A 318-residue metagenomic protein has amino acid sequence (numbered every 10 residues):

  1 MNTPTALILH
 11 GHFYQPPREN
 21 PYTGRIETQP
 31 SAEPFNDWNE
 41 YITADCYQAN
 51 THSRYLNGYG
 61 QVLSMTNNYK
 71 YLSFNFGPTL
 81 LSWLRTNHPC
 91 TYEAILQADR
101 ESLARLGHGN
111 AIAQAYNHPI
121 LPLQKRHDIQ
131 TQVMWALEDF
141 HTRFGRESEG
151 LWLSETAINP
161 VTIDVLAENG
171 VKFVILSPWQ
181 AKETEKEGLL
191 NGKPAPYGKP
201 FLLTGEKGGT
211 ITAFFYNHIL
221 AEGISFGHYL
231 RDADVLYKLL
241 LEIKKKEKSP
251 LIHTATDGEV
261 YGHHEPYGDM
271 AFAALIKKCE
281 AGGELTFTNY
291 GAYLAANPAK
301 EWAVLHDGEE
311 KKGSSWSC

Functional and structural regions predicted by a protein language model:
N2-G58, T79, N191-I211, F215-A221 (+1 more regions): Active-site and substrate-binding clefts of carbohydrate-active enzymes
N2-T5, N67-K70, L106-H108, G145-S148 (+5 more regions): Short, well-ordered loop/turn elements at secondary-structure boundaries
P4-G11, P16-R126, T131, E149-L153 (+1 more regions): Short, well-structured secondary-structure segments
R18-Y22, L84-N87, L123-K125, S154-A167 (+4 more regions): A short acidic (Asp/Glu
F74, W152-T156, L176-S177, F214-Y216 (+2 more regions): Short His-Asn-centered micro-motif
E93-N110, M134, R146, A167-G209 (+2 more regions): Acidic, His- and aromatic-enriched active-site or binding-groove loops in soluble protein domains that engage sugars
Q97, T131-T142, V161-E168, M270-K277: Alpha-helical scaffolding segments of alpha/beta enzyme cores, especially the outer helices of TIM-barrel or partial
D128-L153, G205, L240-T254: CE4/NodB-like, metal-dependent polysaccharide N-deacetylase domain that modifies extracellular/periplasmic N-acetylated
